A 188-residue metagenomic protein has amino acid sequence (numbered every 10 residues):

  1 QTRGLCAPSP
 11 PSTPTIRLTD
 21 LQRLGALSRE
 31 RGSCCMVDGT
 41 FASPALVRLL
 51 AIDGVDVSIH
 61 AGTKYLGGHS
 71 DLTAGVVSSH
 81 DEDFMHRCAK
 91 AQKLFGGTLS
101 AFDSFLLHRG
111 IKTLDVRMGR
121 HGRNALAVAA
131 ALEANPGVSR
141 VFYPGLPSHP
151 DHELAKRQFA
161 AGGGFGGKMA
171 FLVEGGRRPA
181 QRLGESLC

Functional and structural regions predicted by a protein language model:
Q1-G137, F142: Conserved PLP-enzyme active-site core in the AAT-like
V138-C188: Conserved C-terminal alpha-helix-loop-beta "cap" of PLP-dependent enzymes that closes/shapes the active-site mouth
